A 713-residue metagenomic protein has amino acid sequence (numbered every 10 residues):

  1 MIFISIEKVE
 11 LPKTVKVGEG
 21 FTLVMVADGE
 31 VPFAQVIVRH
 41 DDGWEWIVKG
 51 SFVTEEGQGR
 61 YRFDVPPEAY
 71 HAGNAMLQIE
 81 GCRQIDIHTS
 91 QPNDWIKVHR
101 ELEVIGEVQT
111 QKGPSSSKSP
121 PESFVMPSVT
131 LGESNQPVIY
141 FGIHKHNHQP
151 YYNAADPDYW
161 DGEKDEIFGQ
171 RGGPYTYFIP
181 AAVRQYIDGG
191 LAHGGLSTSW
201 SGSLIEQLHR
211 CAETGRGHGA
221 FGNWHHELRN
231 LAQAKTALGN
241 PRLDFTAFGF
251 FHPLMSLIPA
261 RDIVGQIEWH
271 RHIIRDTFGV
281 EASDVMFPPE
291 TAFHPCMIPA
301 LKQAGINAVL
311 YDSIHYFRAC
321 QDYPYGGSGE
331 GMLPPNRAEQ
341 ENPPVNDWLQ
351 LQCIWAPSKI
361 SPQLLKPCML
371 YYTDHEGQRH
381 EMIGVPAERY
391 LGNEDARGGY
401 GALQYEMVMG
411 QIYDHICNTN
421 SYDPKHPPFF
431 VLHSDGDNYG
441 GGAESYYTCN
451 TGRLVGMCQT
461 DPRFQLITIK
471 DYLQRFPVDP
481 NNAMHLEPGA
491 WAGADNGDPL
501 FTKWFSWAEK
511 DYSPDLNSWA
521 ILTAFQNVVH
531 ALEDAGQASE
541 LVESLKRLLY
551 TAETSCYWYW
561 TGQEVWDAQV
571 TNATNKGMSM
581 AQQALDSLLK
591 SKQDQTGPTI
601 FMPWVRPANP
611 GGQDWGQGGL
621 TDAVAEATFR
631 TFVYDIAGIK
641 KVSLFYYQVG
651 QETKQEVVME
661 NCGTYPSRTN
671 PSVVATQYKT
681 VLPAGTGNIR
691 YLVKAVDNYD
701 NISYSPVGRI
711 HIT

Functional and structural regions predicted by a protein language model:
M1-S123, D586-T713: Glycan-association/targeting regions that enable binding to alpha-glucans and other polysaccharides
A27, F278-G279, P295-L310, Y447-D461: Short, surface-exposed basic-aromatic patches at helix termini and helix-loop junctions that form
G113-P114, S119-A181, D188-L191, S203-L204 (+2 more regions): Active-site and substrate-binding clefts of carbohydrate-active enzymes
F141-K145, L196-T198, F245-A247, D284 (+3 more regions): Hydrophobic faces of well-ordered beta-strands that scaffold small-molecule active sites in alpha/beta enzyme cores
Y175-Y177, L204-L208, G222, M255-I263 (+4 more regions): Acidic-and-aromatic substrate-binding clefts and catalytic sites of carbohydrate-active enzymes
V183-R184, R229, I267-I274, I298 (+3 more regions): Generic structural signal for well-ordered alpha-helices, preferentially at hydrophobic/aromatic core positions
G202-P289, H380-Y400, V431, G436 (+1 more regions): Metal-dependent polysaccharide deacetylase catalytic core of the NodB/CE4 family, i.e., the active-site-bearing domain
H218-A237, L243, V280, K302-K366 (+1 more regions): Acidic, His- and aromatic-enriched active-site or binding-groove loops in soluble protein domains that engage sugars
